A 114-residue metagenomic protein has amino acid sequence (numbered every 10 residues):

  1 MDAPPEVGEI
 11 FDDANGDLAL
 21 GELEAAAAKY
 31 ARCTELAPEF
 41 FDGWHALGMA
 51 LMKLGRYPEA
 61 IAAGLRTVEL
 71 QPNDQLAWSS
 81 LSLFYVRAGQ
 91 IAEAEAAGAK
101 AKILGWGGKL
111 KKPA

Functional and structural regions predicted by a protein language model:
M1-E9, K112-A114: TPR-adjacent "capping" and linker segments in tetratricopeptide-repeat scaffold/adaptor proteins
D13, A19-A31, L54-R66, A88-K100 (+1 more regions): Structural signature of tandem alpha-helical TPR/SEL1-like repeats, specifically the intra-repeat loop/turn
